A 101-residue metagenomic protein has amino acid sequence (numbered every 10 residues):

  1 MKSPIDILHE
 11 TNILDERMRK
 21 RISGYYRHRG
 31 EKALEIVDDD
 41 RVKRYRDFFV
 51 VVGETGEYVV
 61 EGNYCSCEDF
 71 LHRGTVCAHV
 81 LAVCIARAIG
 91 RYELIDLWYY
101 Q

Functional and structural regions predicted by a protein language model:
M1-Q101: Long, low-complexity, compositionally biased intrinsically disordered regions
